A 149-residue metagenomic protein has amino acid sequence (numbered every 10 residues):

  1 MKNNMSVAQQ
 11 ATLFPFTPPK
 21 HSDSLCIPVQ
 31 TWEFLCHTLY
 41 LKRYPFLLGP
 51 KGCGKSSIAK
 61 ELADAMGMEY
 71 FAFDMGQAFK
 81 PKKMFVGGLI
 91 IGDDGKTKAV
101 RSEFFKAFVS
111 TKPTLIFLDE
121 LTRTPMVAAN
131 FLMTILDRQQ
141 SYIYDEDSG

Functional and structural regions predicted by a protein language model:
K2-G149: AAA+ P-loop NTPase catalytic core and its hallmark functional loops
